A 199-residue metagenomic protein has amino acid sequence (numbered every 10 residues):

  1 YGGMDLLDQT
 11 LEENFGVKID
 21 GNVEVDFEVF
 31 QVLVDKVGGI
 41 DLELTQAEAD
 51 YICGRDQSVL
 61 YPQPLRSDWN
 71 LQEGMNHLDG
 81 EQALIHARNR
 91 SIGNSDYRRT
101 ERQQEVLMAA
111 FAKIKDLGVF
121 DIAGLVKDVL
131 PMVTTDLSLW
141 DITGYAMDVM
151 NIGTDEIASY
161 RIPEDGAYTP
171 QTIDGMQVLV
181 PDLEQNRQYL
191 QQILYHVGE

Functional and structural regions predicted by a protein language model:
Y1, N14-G21, E73, R90-R98 (+3 more regions): Second-shell loop/turn segments in exported
G3-D5, S67-L71, V119-A123, L137-W140: A broad, low-specificity signal for short, low-complexity segments enriched in glycine/proline and polar/charged
M4-E12, F27-Q31, D35, G80-L84 (+6 more regions): Extracytoplasmic/secreted envelope proteins and their assembly/folding machinery, especially bacterial periplasmic
E12-G16, D35-L42, N89-I92, M108-V119 (+3 more regions): Sec-exported extracytoplasmic/periplasmic mature domains
V23-E24, E43-L44, R161: A structural signal for short, well-ordered beta-strand segments and their strand-loop junctions that often border
V29-D121: Flexible, polar/acidic helix-loop-strand segments at domain edges
L78, M132-E199: C-terminal solvent-exposed extensions
